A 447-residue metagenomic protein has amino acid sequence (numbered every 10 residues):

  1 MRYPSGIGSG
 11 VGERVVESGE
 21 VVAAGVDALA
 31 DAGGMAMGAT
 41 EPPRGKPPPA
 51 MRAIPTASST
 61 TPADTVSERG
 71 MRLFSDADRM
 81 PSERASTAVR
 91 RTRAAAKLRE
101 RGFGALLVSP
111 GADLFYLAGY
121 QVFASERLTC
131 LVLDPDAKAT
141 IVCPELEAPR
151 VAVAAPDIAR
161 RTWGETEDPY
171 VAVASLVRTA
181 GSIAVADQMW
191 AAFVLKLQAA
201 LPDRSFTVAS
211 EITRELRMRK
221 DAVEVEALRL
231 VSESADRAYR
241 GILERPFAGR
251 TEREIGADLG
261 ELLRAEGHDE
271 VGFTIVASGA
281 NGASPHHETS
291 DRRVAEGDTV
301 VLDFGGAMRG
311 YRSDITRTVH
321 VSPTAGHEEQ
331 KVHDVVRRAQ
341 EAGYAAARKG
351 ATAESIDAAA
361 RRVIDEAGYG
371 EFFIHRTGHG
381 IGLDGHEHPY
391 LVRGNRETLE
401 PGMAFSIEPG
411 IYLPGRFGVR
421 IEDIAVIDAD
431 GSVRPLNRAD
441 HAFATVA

Functional and structural regions predicted by a protein language model:
M1-P48, R69: Low-complexity, Ser/Pro/Gly/Ala/Val-rich intrinsically disordered tracts
Y3, M37-A39, A53, L73 (+1 more regions): N-terminal leader/targeting segments
G10, R14-E17, A24, A28 (+9 more regions): Exposed, low-complexity/repetitive linear segments and helix-based recognition motifs, biased toward charged/polar
P47-V66: Short alpha-helix boundary/capping segments
R69-A447: Active-site neighborhoods and metal-handling regions in enzymes and metal-associated proteins
